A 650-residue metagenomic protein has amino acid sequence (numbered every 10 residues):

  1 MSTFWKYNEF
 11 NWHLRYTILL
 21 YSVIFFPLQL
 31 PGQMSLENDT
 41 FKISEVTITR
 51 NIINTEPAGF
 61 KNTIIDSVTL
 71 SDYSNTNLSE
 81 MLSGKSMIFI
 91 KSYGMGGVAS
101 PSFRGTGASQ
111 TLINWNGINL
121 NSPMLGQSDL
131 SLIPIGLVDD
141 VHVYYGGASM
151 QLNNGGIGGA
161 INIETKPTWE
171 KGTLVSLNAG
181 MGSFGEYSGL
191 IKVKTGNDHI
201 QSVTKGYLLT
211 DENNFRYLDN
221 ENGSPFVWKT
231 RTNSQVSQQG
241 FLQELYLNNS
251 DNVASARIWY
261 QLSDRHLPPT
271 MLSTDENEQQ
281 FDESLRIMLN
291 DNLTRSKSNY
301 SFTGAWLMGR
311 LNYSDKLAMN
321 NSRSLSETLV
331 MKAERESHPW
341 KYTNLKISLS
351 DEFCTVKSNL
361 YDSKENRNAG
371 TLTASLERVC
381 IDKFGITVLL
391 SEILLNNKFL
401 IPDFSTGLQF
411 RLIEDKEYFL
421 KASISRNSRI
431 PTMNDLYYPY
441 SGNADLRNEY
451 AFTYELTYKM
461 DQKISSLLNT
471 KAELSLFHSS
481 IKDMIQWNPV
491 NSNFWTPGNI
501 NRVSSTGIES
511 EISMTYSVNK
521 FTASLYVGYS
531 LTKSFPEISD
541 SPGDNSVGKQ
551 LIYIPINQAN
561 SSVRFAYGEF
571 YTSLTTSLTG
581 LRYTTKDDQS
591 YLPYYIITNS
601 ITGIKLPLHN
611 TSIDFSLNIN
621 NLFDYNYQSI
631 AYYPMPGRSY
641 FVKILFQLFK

Functional and structural regions predicted by a protein language model:
I43-S71, S100: N-terminal periplasmic "start-of-domain" segments of outer-membrane beta-barrel proteins
E45, L78-M81, A99-S102, N114 (+4 more regions): N-terminal periplasmic accessory domains that precede and gate Gram-negative outer-membrane beta-barrel machines
S79-N119: Extracytoplasmic beta-strand/coil segments of soluble accessory domains associated with Gram-negative outer-membrane
I118-G146, S202: Short acidic/polar hinge/loop motifs at secondary-structure boundaries that mediate gating or recognition
K194, S234-Q235, Q239, Y246-N248 (+4 more regions): Conserved C-terminal beta-signal and adjacent last beta-strands/turns of outer-membrane beta-barrel proteins
D211-L218, W228-L242, N248-T328: Flexible loop and strand-edge segments within Gram-negative outer membrane beta-barrel domains
K297-Y313, I413, L420-K421, E449-T506 (+4 more regions): Membrane-embedded beta-barrel scaffold of Gram-negative outer-membrane proteins
C380-I386, S475-S480, N499-Y583, S612: Gram-negative outer-membrane beta-barrel transporters
